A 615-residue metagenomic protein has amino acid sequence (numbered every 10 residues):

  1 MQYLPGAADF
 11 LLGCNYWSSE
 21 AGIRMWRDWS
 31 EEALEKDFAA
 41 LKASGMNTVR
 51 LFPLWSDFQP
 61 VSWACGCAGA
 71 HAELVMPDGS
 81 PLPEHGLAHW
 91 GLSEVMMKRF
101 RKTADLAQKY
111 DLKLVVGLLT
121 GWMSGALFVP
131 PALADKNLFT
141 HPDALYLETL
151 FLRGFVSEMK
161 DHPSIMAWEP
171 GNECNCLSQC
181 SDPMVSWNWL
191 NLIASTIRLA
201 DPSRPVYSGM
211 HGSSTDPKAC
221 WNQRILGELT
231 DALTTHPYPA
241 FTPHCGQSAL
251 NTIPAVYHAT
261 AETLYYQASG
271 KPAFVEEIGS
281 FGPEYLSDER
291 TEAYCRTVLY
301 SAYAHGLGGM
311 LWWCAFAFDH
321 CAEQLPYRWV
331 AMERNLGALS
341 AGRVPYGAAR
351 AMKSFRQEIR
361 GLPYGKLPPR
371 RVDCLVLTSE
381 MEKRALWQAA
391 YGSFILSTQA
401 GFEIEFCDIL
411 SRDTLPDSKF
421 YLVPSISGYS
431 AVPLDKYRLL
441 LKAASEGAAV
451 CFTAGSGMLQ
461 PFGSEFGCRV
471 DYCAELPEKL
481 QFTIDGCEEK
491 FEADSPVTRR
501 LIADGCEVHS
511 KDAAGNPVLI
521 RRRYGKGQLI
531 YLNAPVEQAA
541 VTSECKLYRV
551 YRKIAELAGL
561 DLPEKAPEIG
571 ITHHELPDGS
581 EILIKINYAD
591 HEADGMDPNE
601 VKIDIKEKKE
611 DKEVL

Functional and structural regions predicted by a protein language model:
Y3-I225, T230, E292: Active-site mouth of glycoside hydrolases
S18, E173-P183, Y238-A240, H244-A249 (+3 more regions): Active-site clefts of carbohydrate-active enzymes
A33-D37, L150-V156, S213-R224, V256-Y265 (+4 more regions): Alpha-helical scaffolding within the catalytic cores of extracellular/periplasmic polymer-degrading hydrolases
M184-N188, L192-A194, L199-E284, A317 (+1 more regions): Glycoside hydrolase catalytic-domain groove-lining segments
I278, T291-R328: Substrate-binding cleft of secreted/luminal carbohydrate-active enzymes
T291, G428-L615: A conserved amphipathic helix/loop scaffold that creates a polar/acidic microenvironment used either to coordinate
A315-D373: Aromatic-rich peripheral "rim/lid" segments of glycoside hydrolase catalytic domains that contact and position glycan
S397-P416: A short, well-structured beta->alpha microelement
